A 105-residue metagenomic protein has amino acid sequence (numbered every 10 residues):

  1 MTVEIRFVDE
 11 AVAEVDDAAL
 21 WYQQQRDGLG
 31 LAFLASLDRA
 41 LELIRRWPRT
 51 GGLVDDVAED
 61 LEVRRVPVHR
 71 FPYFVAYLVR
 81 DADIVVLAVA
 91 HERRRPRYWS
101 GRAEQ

Functional and structural regions predicted by a protein language model:
M1, V68-Q105: Enriched for short, Lys/Arg-rich terminal
M1-S36: Arg/Lys-rich, positively charged N-terminal/basic patches that mediate binding to nucleic acids
L20, D27, E42, R46-R49 (+2 more regions): Generic structural signal for secondary-structure transition and capping sites
Q23, L61-E62, A90-E92: Short alpha-helical segments used as structural interaction elements across diverse proteins
L31, G52-D55, Y98: Short, hydrophobic secondary-structure boundary micro-motifs
R39, R46-A82: Basic/aromatic recognition patch in beta-strand/loop cores that engages polyanionic ligands
R39-E42, A88: Generic alpha-helical structural context detector
